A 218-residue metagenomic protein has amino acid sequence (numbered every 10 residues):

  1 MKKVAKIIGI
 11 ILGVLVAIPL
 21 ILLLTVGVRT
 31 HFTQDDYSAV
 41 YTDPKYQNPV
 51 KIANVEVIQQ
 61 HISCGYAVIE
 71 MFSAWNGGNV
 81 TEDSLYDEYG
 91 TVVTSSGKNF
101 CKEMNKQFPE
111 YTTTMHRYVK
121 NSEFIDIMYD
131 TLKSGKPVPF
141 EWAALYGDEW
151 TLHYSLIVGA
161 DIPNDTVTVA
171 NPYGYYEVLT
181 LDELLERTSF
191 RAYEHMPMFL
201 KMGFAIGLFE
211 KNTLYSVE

Functional and structural regions predicted by a protein language model:
M1-A17: N-terminal Sec-pathway targeting helices
K6-G9, T25-V28, A160-E218: Noncatalytic regulatory segments and standalone regulatory/sensor domains
G13, Y118-S122: Conserved phosphate-coordination/catalytic loops
R29-V119, M196-E218: Cysteine-nucleophile protease catalytic domains, especially the papain-like/related folds used in DUB/UBL proteases
E88, E103, Q107, T131 (+1 more regions): Residues that form generic nucleotide/phosphate-binding pockets
Y118, W142-L156, Y176-L185, F204-I206: Short flexible/disordered coil segments
N121-P172: Active-site-adjacent substructure of cysteine-protease-like catalytic cores
